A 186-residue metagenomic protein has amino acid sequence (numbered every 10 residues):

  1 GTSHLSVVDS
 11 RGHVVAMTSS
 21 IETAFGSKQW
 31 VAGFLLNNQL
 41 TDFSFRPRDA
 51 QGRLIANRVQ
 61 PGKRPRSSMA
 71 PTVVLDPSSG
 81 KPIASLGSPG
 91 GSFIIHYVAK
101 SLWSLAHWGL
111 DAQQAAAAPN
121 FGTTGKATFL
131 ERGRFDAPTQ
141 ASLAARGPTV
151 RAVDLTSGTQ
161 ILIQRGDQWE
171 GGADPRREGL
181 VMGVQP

Functional and structural regions predicted by a protein language model:
G1-V153: Proteins synthesized as precursors that undergo proteolytic processing into mature forms
F135-P186: Cofactor-centric catalytic regions
